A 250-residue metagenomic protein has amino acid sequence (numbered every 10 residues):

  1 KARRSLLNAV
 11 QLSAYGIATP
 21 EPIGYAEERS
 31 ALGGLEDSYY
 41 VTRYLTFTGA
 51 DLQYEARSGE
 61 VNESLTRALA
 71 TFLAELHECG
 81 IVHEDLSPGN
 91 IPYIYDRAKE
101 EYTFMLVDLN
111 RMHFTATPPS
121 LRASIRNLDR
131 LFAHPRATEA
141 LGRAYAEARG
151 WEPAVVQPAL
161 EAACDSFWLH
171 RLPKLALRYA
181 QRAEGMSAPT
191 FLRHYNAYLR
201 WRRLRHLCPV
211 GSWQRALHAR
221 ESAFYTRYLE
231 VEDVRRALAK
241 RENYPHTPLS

Functional and structural regions predicted by a protein language model:
K1-A50, A68-C79, H83-E84, T103 (+1 more regions): Conserved ATP-binding subdomain of kinase catalytic cores across diverse folds
L45-T46, D96-A98, R136: Short loop segments at secondary-structure junctions
T46, P88, R111: Short, glycine/acidic-enriched loop or turn micro-motifs at the edges of active sites
A50-G59: AlphaC helix of the protein kinase catalytic domain
N62-T66: Short alpha-helical scaffold element within the canonical Hanks-type protein kinase domain
L86-D96: Hydrophobic residue at the +6 position relative to the catalytic HRD Asp in the kinase catalytic loop
E101-L175: C-lobe/activation-segment region of protein kinase-like
P158-D233: Non-catalytic N-terminal targeting/anchoring module and adjacent flexible stem/linker that precedes the structured
